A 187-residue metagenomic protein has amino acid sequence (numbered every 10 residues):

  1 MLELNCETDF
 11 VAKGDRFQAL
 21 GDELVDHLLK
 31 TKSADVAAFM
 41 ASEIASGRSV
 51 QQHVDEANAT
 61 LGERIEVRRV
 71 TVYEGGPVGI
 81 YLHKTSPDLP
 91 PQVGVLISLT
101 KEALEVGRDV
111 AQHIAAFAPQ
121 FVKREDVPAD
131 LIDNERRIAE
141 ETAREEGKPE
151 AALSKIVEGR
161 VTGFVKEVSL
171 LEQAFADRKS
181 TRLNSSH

Functional and structural regions predicted by a protein language model:
M1-R182: N-terminal assembly/interaction segments in proteins that build large macromolecular machines
L183-H187: Positively charged, low-complexity/disordered segments
